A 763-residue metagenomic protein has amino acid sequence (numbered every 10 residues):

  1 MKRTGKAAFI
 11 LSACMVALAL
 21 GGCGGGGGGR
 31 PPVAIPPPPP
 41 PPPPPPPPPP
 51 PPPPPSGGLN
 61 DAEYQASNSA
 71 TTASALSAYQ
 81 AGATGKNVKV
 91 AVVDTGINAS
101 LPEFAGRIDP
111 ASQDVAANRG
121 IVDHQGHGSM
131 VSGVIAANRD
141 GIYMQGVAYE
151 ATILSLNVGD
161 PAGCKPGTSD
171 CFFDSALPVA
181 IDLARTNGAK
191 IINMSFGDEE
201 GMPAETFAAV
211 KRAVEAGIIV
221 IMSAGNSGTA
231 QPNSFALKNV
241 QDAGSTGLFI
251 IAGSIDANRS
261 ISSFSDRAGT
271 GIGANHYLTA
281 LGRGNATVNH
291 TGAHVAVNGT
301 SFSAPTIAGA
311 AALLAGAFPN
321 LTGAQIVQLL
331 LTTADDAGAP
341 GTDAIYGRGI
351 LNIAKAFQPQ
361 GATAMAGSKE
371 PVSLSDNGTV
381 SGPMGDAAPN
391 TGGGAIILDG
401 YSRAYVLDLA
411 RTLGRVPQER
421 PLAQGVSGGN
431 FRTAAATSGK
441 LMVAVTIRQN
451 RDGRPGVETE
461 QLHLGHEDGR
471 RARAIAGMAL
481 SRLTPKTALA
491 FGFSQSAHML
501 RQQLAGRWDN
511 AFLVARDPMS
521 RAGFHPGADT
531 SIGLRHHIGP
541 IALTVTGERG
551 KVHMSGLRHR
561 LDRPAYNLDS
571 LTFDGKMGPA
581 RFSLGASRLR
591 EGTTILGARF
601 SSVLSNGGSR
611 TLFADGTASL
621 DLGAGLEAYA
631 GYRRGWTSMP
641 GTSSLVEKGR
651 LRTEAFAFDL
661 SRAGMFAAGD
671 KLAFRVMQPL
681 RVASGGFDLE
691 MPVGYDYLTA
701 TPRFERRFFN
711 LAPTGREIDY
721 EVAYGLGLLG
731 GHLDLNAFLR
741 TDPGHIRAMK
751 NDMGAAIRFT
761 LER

Functional and structural regions predicted by a protein language model:
G24-I35, T84-G85, V158-T246, H290-A304: Substrate-binding/access-modulating region of protease and related hydrolase catalytic domains
G24-N87, P102-E103: Protease zymogen maturation seam
P51-S56, L76-V90, T95-A111, N118-F173 (+5 more regions): Subtilisin-like serine protease catalytic core
L59-A70, S74, D182, A189-N193 (+2 more regions): C-terminal subdomain of the subtilisin-like protease fold in secreted/lumenal serine endopeptidases
D94, P102, N239-A312, G316: Extracellular S/T/G-rich loop segment that most often corresponds to the catalytic His/Ser-adjacent loop
V134-I135, L156-G159, K190, L281-R348: Hydrolase catalytic cores
W508-F524, T544, H559-R563, S570 (+4 more regions): Outer membrane beta-barrel transmembrane domains
L660, K671, K750-R763: Outer-membrane beta-barrel "beta-signal"
